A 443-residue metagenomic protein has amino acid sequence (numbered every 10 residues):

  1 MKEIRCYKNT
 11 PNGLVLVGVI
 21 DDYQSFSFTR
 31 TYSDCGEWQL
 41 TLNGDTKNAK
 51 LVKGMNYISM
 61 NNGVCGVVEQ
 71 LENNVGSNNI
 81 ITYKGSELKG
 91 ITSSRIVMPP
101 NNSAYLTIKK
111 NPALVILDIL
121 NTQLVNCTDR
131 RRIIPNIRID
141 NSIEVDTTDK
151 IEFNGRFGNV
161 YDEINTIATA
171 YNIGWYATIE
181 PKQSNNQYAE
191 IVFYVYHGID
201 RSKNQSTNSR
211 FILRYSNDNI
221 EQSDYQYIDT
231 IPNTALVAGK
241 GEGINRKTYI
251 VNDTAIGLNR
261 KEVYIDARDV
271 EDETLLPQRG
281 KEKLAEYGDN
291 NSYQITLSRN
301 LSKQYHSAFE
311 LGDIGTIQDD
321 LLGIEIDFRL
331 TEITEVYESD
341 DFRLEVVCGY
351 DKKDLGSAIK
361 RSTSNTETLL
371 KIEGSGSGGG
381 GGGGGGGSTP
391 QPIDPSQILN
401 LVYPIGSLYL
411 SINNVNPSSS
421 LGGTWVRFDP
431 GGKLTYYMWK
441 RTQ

Functional and structural regions predicted by a protein language model:
M1-G18, T31, S216, E345 (+1 more regions): Trimeric viral appendage architectures of receptor-binding fibers, tailspike depolymerases, and tail needles
I4, K53-N62, G312-D320: Short conserved beta-strand and strand-loop elements enriched in small hydrophobics with frequent Asp/Gly
P11, A104-R130, E262-D272, Q278-G288 (+1 more regions): Intrinsically disordered, low-complexity terminal/linker regions enriched in Pro/Ser/Gly and acidic residues
V17, G76-S77, Y83-G85, K240-L275 (+1 more regions): Acidic, low-complexity/disordered segments
R30-D45, N79-I91, I167, V237 (+3 more regions): Oligomerization/assembly interface segments of phage tail-like spikes and tubes
T31, L40, G85, N102-R138 (+3 more regions): Amphipathic, non-transmembrane alpha-helical segments in extracytoplasmic/periplasmic proteins
T46-N141: Surface-exposed cap/loop segments at beta↔alpha junctions
Q70-T92, P135-I231: Short beta-strand-centered interaction patches in the first periplasmic/extracellular domains of large envelope
